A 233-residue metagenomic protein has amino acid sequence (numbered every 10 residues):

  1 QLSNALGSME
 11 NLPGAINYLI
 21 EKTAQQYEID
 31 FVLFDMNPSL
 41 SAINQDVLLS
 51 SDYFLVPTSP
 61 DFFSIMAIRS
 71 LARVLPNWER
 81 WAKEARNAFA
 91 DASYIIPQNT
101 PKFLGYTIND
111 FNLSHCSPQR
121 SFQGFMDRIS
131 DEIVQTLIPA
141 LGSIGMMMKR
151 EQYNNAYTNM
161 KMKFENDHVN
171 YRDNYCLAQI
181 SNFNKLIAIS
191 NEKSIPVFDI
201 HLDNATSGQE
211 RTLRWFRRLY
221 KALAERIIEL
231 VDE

Functional and structural regions predicted by a protein language model:
Q1-T23, V197-L202: P-loop/Walker-type NTP enzyme "switch/lid" segment
N4-I16, S64-I68, T212-A224: Phosphate/oxyanion-binding active-site loops and adjacent basic polyanion-contact surfaces
E10-S143: Conserved catalytic-core segment of NTP-binding enzymes
A88-E233: C-terminal lobe/tail of nucleotide-utilizing enzymes
